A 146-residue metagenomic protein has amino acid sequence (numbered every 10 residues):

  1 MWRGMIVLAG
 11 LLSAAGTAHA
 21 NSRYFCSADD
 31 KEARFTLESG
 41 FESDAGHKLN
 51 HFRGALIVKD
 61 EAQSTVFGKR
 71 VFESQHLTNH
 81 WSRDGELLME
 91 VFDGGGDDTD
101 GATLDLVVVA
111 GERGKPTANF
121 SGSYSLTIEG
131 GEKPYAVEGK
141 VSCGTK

Functional and structural regions predicted by a protein language model:
M1-I6: Bacterial N-terminal signal peptides that target proteins for export
A14-T17: N-terminal signal peptide c-region/cleavage motif recognized by signal peptidases
N21-K146: Central antiparallel beta-sheet cores of small beta-barrel/beta-sandwich binding domains
